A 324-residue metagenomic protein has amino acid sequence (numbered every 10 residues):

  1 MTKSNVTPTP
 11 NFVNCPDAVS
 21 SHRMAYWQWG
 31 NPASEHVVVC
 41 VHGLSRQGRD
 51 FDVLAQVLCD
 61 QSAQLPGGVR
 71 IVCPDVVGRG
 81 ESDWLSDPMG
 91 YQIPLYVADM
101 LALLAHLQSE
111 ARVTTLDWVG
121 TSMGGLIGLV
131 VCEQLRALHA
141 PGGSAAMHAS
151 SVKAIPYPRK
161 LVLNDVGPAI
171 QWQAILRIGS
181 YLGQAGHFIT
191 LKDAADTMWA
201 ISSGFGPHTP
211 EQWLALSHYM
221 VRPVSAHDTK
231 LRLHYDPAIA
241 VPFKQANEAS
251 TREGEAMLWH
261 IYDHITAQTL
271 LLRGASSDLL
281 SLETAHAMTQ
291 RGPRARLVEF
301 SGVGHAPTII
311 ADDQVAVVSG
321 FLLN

Functional and structural regions predicted by a protein language model:
A18-S20, C59, R70-V119, E133-H139 (+3 more regions): Active-site loop/oxyanion-hole signature of alpha/beta-hydrolase fold enzymes
V19-W29: A short loop-to-beta-strand scaffold at the N-terminal edge of the catalytic core in hydrolase folds
Q28-W84: Conserved HGGG/HGGXW glycine-rich cap/lid loop of the alpha/beta-hydrolase fold
G120, G124, G128: Gly/Ala-rich beta-loop-alpha elbow adjacent to hydrolase catalytic centers
M147-D193: Flexible "cap/lid" loop of the alpha/beta hydrolase fold
I189-Q245: Conserved alpha/beta-hydrolase catalytic His-Asp/Glu region
V224-A287: Conserved serine/cysteine hydrolase catalytic core
V303-D313: Catalytic histidine-centered segment of alpha/beta-hydrolase-like enzymes
